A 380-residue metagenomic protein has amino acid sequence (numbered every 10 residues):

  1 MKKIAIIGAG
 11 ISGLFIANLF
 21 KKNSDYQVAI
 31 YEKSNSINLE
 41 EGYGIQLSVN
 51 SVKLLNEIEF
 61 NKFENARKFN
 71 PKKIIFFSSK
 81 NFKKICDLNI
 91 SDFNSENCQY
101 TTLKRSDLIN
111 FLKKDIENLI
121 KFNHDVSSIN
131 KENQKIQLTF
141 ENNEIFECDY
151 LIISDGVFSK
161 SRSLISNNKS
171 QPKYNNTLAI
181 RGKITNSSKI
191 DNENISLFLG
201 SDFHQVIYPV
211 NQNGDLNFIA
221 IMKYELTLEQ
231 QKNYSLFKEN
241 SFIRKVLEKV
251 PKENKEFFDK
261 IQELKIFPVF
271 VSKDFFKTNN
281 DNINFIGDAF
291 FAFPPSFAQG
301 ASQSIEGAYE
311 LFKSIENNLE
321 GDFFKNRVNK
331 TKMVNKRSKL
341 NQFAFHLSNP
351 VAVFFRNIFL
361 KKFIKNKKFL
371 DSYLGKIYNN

Functional and structural regions predicted by a protein language model:
K3, Y26-Q27, D215-F218: Residues at the starts of beta-strands that form the adenosine-phosphate
I4, K21, S48-K183, E225-R244 (+1 more regions): Conserved N-terminal helical subregion
A5-K21, I152-I153, I207, F242 (+1 more regions): Conserved mid-domain beta->alpha element of the FAD-binding
S12, S36, F158: Conserved Rossmann-like nucleotide-cofactor binding loop
K21-E41: Glycine-rich FAD pyrophosphate-binding loop
S36-L54: Conserved N-terminal glycine-rich FAD pyrophosphate-binding loop of Rossmann-like flavoproteins
C86-Y100, K104-I109, T185-E263: Conserved FAD/dinucleotide-binding core of flavoprotein oxidoreductases
N357-N380: C-terminal auxiliary extensions adjacent to catalytic cores
